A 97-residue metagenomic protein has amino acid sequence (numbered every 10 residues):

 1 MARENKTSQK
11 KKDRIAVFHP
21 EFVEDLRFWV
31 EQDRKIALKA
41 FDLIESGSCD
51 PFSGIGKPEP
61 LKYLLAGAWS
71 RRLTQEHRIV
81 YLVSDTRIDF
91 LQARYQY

Functional and structural regions predicted by a protein language model:
M1-I15, E24-F41, I55, L61 (+2 more regions): Enriched for short, Lys/Arg-rich terminal
L43-S46: Solvent-exposed, amphipathic alpha-helical segments
C49-D50: Blade/loop signatures of beta-propeller domains
L65-G67: Short interaction-prone segments
